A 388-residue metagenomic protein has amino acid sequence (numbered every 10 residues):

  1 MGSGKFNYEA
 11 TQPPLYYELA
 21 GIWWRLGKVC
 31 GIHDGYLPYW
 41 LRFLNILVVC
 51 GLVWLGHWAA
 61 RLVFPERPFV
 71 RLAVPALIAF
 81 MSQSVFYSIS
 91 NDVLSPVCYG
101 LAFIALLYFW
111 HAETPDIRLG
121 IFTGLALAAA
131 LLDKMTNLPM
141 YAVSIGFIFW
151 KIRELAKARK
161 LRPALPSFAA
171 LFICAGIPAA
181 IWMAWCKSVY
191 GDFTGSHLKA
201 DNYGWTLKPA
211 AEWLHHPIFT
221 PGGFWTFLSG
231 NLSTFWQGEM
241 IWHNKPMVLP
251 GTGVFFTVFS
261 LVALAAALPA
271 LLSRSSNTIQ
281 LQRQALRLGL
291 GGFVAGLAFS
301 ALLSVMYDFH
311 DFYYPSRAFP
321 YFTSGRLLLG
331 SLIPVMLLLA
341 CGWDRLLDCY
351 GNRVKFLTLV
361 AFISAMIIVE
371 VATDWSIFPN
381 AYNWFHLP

Functional and structural regions predicted by a protein language model:
I32-G35, G56-F80, R353-L357: Transmembrane-helix signature of polytopic, membrane-embedded enzymes that assemble or transfer cell-envelope glycans
Y39-F64, L101: Transmembrane-helix motifs of polytopic, lipid-linked glycan transferases
R61-F64, A102-L119, A130, I152-E154: Membrane-interface transmembrane helices that cradle and orient dolichyl/undecaprenyl
Y87-S95: Short acidic/glycine- and proline-prone juxtamembrane loop motifs at membrane-interface regions of multi-pass membrane
W110-H111, M140-G176, P269-R274: Perimembrane helix-loop-helix junctions
L119-M135, M140-S144: Membrane-interface alpha helices of multi-pass inner-membrane proteins
L125-A126, S144, R159-M183, D201-T206 (+2 more regions): Hydrophobic alpha-helical membrane-interfacial segments at the cytosolic entry of transmembrane helices
P166-A267: Membrane-lumen/periplasm interface segments of specific transmembrane helices in polyprenyl phosphate-linked
